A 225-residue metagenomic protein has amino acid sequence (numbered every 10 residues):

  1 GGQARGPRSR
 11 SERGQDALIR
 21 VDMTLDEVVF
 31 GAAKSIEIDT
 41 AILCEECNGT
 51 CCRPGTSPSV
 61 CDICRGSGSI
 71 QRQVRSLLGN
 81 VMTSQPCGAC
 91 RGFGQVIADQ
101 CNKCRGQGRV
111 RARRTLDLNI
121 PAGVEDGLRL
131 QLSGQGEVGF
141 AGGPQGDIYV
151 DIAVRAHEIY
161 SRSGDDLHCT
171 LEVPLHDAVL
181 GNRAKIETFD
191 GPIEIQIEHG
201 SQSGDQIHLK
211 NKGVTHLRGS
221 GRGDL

Functional and structural regions predicted by a protein language model:
G1-N102, Q131, V138-Q145, Y149: Post-J-domain flank of DnaJ/Hsp40 co-chaperones
R10-A33, Q95, D99-K103, Q107-L225: Charged, often glycine-enriched C-terminal and inter-domain segments that act as flexible interaction/assembly
